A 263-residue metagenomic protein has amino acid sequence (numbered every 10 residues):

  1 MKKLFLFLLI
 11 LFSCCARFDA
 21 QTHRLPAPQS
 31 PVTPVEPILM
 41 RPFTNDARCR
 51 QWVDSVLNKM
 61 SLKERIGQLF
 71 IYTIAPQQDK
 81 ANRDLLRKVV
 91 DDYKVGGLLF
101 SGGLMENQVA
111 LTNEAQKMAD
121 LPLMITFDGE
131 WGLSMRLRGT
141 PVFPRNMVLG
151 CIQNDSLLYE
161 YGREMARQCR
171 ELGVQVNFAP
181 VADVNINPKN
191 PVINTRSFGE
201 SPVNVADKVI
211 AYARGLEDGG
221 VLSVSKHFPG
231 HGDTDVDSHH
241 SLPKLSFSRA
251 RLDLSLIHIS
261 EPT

Functional and structural regions predicted by a protein language model:
M1-V32: Bacterial Sec-dependent N-terminal signal peptides
Q21-R41, A47-Q51: Mature N-terminal, pre-catalytic/accessory segment of carbohydrate-active enzymes
V32-P37, I66-T73, D91-G96, V192: Acidic/histidine-rich, surface-exposed loop or edge segments in extracytoplasmic proteins
N45-Q77: Mature N-terminal segment immediately following signal peptide/propeptide cleavage in secreted/periplasmic
A75-R83, R87-V205, H227, G232-F247: Enzymes and membrane/adaptor proteins characterized by extended Gly/Ser/Thr/Asp/Glu-rich, aromatic-dotted
E200, N204-G219: Alpha-helix-loop-beta-strand connector modules within alpha/beta enzyme cores
L254-T263: Residue-level detector of conserved catalytic or cofactor/ligand-binding positions in enzyme active sites
